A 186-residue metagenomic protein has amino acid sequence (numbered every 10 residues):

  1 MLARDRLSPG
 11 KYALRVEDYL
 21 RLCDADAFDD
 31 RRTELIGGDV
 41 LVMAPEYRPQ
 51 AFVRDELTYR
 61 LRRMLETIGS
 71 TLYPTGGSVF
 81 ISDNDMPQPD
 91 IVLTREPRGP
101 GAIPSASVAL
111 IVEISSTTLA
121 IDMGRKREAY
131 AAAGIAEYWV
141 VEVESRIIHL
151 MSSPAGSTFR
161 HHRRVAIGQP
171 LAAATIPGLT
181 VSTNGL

Functional and structural regions predicted by a protein language model:
M1-L186: Gly/Pro/Ser/Thr-rich low-complexity, intrinsically disordered segments predominantly at protein N-termini
